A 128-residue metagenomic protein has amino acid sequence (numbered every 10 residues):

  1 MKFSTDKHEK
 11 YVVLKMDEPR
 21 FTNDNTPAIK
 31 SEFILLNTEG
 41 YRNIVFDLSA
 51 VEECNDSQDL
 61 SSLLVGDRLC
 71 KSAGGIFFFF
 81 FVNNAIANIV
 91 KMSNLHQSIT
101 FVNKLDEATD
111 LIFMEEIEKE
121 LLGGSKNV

Functional and structural regions predicted by a protein language model:
M1-S4, H8-E9, L121-V128: Short, Lys/Arg-enriched, disordered terminal segments
K2-N37, A50: STAS-typified acidic loop motif
E18, N83, L105: Short, flexible active-site-adjacent loop segments at beta-strand->alpha-helix junctions, enriched in small/polar
R20-D24, A85-S98, L121-V128: Short secondary-structure transition/capping segments
D24, S61, N103: Charged, alpha-helix-enriched surfaces in structured cytosolic catalytic cores of large nucleotide-utilizing machines
I29-F33, N37-I99: Amphipathic alpha-helical interaction surfaces in cytosolic regulatory modules
N103-V128: A charged, well-structured terminal subsegment
